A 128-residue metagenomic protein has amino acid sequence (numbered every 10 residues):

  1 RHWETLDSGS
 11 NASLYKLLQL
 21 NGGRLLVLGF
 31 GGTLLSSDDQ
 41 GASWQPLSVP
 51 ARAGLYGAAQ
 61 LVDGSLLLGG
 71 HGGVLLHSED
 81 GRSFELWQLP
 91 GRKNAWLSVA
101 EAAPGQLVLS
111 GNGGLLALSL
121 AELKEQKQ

Functional and structural regions predicted by a protein language model:
R1-Q128: Residue-level hotspots at or immediately adjacent to binding/recognition sites across diverse folds
